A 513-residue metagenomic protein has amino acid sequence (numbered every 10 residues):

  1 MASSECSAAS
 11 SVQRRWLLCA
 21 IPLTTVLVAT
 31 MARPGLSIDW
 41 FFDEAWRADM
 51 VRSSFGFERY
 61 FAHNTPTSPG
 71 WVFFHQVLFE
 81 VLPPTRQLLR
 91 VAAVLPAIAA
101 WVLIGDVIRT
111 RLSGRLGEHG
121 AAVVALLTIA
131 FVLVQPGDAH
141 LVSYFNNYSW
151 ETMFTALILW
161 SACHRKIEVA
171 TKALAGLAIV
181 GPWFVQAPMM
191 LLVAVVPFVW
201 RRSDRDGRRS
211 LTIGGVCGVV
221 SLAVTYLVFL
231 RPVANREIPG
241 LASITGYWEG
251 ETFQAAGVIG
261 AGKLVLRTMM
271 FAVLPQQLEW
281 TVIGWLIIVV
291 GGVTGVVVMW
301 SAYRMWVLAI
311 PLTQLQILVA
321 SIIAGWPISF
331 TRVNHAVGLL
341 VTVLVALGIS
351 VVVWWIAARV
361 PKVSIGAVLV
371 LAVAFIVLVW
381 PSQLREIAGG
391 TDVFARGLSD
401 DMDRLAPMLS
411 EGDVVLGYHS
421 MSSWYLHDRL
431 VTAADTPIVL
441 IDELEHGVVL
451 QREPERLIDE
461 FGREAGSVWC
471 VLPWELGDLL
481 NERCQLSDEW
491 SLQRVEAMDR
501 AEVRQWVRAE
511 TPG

Functional and structural regions predicted by a protein language model:
S3-S4: Short linear segments in intrinsically disordered or otherwise low-structure-confidence regions
S7-I21: N-terminal membrane topogenic signal
A20-L112, A125-A357, A372-W506: Membrane-proximal helix-loop-helix interfaces that form the catalytic/acceptor-binding platform of multi-pass membrane
G114-E118: Intrinsically disordered, low-complexity Ser/Thr- and acidic-rich flexible linkers and loops, especially at boundaries
V360-S364: Solvent-exposed interhelical
T511-G513: Short, solvent-exposed mixed-charge patches
